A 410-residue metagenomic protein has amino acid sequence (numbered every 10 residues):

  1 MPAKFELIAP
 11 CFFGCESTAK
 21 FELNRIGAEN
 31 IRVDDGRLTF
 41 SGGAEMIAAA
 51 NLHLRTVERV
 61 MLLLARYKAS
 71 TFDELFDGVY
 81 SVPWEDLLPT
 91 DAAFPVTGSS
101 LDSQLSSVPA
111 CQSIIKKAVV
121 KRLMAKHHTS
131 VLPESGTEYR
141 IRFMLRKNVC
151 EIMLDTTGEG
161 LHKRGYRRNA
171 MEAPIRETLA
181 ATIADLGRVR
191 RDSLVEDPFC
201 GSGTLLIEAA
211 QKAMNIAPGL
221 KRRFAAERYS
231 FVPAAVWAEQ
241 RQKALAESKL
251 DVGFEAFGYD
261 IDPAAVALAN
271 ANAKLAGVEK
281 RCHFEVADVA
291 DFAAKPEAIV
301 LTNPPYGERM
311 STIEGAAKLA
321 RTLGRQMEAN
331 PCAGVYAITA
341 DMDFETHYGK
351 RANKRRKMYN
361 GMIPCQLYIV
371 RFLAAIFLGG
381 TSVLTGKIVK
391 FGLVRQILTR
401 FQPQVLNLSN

Functional and structural regions predicted by a protein language model:
P2-R25, R32-V33, L38-R55, P109 (+3 more regions): S-adenosyl-L-methionine
P2-T137, F377-G380, G386-F401, V405-N410: Non-catalytic nucleic-acid substrate-recognition regions in nucleic-acid-modifying enzymes
E6, P10, G14, G253-E255 (+2 more regions): Conserved Class I SAM-dependent methyltransferase catalytic core
L23, V96, F143, A269 (+2 more regions): Residue-level signal for inorganic ion chemistry
E85-L87, D291-P296: Short amphipathic alpha-helix with an adjacent loop that forms part of the alpha/beta core around
L101-Q104, G160, P305-R309: A short, flexible beta-alpha/helix-coil linker loop
I175-A293, E308-R309, I313-G315: Conserved S-adenosyl-L-methionine
E297-N303: Short SAM/SAH-binding signature in class I
